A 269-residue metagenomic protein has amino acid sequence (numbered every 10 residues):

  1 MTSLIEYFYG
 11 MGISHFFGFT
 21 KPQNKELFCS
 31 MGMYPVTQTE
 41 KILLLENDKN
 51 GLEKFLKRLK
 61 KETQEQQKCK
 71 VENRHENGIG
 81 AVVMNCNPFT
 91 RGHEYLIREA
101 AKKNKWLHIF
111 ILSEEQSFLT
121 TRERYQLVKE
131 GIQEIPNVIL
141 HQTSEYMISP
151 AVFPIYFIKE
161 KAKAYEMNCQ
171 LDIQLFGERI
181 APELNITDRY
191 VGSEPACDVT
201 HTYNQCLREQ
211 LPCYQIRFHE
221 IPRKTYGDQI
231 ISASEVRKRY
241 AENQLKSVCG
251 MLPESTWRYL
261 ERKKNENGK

Functional and structural regions predicted by a protein language model:
M1-T2, E94: Residues forming the Rossmann-fold NAD(P)(H) cofactor-binding site
T2-Y9, C29: A conserved short alpha-helix in the GNAT/GCN5 acetyltransferase fold that borders and helps form the acetyl-CoA
F8-K21: Conserved GNAT acetyl-CoA-binding A-motif
T20, N24-K269: Nucleotidyltransferase catalytic core that binds NTPs
